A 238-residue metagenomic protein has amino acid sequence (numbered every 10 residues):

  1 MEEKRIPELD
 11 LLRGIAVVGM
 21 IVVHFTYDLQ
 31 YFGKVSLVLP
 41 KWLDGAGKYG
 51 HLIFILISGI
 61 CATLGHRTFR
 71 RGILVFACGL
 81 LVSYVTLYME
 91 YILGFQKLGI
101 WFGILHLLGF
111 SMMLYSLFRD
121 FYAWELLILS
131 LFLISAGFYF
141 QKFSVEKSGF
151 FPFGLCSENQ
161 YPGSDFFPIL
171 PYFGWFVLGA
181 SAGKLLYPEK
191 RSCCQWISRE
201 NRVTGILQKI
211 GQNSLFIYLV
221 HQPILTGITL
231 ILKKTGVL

Functional and structural regions predicted by a protein language model:
M1-L238: Alpha-helical transmembrane segments and their immediate juxtamembrane cytosolic regions
